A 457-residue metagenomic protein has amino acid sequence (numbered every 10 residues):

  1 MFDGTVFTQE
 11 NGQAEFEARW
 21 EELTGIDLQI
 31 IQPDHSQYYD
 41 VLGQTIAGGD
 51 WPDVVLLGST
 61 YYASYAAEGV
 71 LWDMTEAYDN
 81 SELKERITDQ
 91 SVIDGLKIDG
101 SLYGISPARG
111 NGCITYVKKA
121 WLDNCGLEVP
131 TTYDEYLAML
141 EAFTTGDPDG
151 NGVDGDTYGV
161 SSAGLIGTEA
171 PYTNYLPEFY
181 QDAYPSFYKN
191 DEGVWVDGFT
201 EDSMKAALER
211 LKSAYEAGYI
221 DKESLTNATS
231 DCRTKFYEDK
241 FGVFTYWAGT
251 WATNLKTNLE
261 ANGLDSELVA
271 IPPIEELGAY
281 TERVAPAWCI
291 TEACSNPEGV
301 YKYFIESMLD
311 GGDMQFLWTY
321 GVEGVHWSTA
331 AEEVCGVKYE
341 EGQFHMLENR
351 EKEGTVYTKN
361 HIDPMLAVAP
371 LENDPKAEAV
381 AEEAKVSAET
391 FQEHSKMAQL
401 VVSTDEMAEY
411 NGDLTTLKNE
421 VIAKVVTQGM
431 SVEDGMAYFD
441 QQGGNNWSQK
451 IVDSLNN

Functional and structural regions predicted by a protein language model:
M1-E135, W195-D197, T226-N227, A388 (+1 more regions): Conserved N-terminal structural module of periplasmic/extracytoplasmic solute-binding proteins
Y39-W51, A138-T145, S230-F241: Short helices/loops that flank or line small-molecule/ion binding pockets
A47-G49, Y65-A67, I87, G95-D99 (+6 more regions): Extracellular/periplasmic catalytic domains that process cell-envelope and extracellular macromolecules
S64, L165-S186, E209, Y215-K352: Extracytoplasmic/periplasmic substrate-binding proteins
D99-A170, F187-D231, K235, I290-K302 (+2 more regions): Helix-loop-helix "hinge/cap" segment bordering the ligand-binding cleft or interdomain interface
G110-I114, T173-F187, K385-F391: Short, compositionally biased low-complexity segments
S186-Y188, G193-F199, A270-P272, V452-N457: Extended hydrophobic/aromatic segments used for targeting, binding, or gating
K302-A423, G429: Conserved small-residue motifs centered on glycine
